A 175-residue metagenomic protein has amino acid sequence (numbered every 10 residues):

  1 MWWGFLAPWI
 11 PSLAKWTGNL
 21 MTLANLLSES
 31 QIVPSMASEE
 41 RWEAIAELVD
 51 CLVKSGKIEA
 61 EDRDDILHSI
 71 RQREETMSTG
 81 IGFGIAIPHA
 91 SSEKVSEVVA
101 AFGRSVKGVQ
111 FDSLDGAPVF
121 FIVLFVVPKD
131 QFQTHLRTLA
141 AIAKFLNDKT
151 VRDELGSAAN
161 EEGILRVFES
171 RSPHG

Functional and structural regions predicted by a protein language model:
W2-G175: Cytosolic covalent-transfer regions centered on His/Cys nucleophiles that carry phosphoryl or persulfide groups
